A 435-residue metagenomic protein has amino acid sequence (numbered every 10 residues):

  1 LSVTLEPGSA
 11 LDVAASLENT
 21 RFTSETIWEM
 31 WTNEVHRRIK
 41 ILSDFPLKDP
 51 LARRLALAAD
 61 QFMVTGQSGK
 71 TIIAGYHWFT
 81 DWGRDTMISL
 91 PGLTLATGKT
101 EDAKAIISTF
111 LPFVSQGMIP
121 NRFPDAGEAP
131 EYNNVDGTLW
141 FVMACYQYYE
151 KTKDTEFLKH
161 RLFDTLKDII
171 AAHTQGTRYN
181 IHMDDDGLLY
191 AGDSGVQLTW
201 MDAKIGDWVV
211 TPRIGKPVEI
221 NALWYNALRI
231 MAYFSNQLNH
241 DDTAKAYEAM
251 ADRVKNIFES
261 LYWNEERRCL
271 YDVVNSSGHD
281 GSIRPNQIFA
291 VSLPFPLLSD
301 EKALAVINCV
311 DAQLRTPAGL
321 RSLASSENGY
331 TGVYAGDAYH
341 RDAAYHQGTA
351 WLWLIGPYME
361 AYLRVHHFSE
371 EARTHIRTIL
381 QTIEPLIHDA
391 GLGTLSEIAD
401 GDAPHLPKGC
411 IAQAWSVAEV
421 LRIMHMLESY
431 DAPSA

Functional and structural regions predicted by a protein language model:
L1-A435: Acidic, mature catalytic/reactive cores of soluble proteins
